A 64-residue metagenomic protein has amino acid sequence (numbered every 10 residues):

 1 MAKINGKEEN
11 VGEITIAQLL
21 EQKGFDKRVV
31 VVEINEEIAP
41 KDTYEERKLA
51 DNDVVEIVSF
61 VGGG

Functional and structural regions predicted by a protein language model:
M1-G63: Ubiquitin-like/PB1-type beta-grasp interaction modules and other compact soluble beta-rich domains
